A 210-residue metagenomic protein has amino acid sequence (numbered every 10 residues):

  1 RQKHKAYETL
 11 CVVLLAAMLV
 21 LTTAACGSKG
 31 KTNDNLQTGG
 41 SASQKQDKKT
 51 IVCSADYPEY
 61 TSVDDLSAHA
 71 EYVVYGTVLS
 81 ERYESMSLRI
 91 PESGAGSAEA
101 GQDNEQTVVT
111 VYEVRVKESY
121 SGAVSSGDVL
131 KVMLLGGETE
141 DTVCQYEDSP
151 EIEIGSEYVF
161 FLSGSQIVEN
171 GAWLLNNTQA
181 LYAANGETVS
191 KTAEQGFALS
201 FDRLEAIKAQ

Functional and structural regions predicted by a protein language model:
R1-K5: Short, Lys/Arg-rich N-terminal segment immediately upstream of the first membrane anchor
A6-K31: Sec-dependent N-terminal signal peptides of Gram-positive bacterial secreted proteins and lipoproteins
C26-K45, A100-Q106, S126, E138-Q210: Netrin-like (NTR/C345C) domain of secreted extracellular proteins
N33-E71: N-terminal low-complexity, Pro/Thr/Ser-rich intrinsically disordered segments that act as propeptides or flexible
S54-D64, R89-G101, T139-D148: N-terminal post-signal-peptidase region of extra-cytosolic proteins
P58, H69-Y75, Q106-V111, S125-V129 (+2 more regions): Extracytoplasmic
H69-Y120: Structural detector for short beta-strands of small beta-barrel domains
S85, T107-S149: A contiguous binding-surface segment within folded domains or other stable secondary-structure elements
